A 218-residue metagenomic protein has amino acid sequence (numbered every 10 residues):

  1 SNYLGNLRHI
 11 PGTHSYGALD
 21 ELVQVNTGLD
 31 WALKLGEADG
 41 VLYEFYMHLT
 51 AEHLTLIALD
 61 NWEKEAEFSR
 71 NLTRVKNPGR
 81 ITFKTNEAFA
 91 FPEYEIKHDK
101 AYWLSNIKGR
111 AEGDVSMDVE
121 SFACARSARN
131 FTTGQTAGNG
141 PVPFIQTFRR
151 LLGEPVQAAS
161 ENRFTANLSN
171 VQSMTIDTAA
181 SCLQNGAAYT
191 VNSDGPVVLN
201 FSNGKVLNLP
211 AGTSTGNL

Functional and structural regions predicted by a protein language model:
S1-N6: Primarily recognizes the serine-hydrolase "nucleophile elbow" in alpha/beta-hydrolase and SGNH/GDSL folds
L7-R8, T13-Y16, D20: Short beta-strand/loop motif that positions the catalytic acidic residue of the alpha/beta-hydrolase fold
L19-Q24, H53: Acidic catalytic loop of the alpha/beta-hydrolase fold
L33, E37-L218: Alpha/beta-hydrolase-fold serine-hydrolase catalytic core, especially in secreted/extracellular enzymes
